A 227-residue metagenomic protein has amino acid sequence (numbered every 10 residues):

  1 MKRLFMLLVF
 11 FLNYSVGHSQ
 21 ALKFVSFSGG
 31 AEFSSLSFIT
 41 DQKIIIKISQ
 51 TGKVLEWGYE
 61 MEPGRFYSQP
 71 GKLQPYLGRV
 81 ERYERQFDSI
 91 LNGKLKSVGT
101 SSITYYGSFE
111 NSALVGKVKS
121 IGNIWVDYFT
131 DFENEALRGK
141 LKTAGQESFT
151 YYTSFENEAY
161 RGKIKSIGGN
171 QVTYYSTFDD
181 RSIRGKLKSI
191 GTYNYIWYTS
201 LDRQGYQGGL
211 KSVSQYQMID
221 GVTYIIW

Functional and structural regions predicted by a protein language model:
M1-K23: Bacterial Sec-dependent N-terminal signal peptides
F24-W227: Repetitive, compositionally biased segments used for assembly/scaffolding
